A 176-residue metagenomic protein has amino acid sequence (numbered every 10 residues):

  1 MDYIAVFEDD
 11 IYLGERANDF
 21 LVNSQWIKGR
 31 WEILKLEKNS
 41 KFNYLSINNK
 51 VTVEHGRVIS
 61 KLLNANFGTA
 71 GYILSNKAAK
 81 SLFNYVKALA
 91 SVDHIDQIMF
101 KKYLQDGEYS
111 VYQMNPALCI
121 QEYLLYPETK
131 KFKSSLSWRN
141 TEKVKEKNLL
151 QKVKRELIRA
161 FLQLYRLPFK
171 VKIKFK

Functional and structural regions predicted by a protein language model:
M1-F7, I11-K176: An acidic/histidine-cluster motif and surrounding catalytic segment that typifies divalent-metal-assisted enzyme active
